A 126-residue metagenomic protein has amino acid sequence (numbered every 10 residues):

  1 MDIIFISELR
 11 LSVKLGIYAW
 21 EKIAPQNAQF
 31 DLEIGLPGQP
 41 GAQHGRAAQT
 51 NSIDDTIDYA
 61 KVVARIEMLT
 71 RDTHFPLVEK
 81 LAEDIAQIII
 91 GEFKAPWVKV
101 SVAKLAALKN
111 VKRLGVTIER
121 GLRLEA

Functional and structural regions predicted by a protein language model:
M1-A126: N-terminal, polar/charged subdomain of small-to-medium soluble alpha/beta proteins
